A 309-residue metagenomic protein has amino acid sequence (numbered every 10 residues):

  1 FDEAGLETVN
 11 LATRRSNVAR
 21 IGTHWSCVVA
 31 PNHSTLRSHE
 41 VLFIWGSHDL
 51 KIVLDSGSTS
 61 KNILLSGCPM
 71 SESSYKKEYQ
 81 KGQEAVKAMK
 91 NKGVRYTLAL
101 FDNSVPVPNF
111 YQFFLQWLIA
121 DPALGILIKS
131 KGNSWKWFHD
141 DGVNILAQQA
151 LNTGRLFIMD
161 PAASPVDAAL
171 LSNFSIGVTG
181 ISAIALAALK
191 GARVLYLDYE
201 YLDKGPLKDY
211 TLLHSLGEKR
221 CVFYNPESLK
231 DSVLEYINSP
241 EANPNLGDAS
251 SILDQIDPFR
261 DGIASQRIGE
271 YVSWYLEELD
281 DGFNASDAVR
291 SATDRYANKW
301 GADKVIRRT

Functional and structural regions predicted by a protein language model:
F1-E3, I44-S47, L100-V105, S130-G132 (+2 more regions): Structural motif
F1-S73, P165-D167, S182-I184: Active-site and donor-binding regions of nucleotide-sugar-utilizing enzymes
T8-T13, D55-S56, F113-W117, F138-L151 (+1 more regions): Short, aromatic/basic amphipathic alpha-helical patches
R20, I126, V194-L195: Hydrophobic beta-strand scaffold residues
R37-H39, I52, G57-L65, F174 (+1 more regions): Catalytic binding pocket for nucleotide-activated donors in carbohydrate/polymer assembly enzymes
L64-Q148: Conserved catalytic-core segment of nucleotide-activated headgroup transferases in glycan assembly
K136-I184, L189-K190, V194, Y201: Donor nucleotide-activated moiety binding/catalytic core segment of transferases that use nucleotide-activated donors
F223-T309: C-terminal amphipathic helix plus adjacent low-complexity, charged tail appended to glycosyltransferase catalytic
